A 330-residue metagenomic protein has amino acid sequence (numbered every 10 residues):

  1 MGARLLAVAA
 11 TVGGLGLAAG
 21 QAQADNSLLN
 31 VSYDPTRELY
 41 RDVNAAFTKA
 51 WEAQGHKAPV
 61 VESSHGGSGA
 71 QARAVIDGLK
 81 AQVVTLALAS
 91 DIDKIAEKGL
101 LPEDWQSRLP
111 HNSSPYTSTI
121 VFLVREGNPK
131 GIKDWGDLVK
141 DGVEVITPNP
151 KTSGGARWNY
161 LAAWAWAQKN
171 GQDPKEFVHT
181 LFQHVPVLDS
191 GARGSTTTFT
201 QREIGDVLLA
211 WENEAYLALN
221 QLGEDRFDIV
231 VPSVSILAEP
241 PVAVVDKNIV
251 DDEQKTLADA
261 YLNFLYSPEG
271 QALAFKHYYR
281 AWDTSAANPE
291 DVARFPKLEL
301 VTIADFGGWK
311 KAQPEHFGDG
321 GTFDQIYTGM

Functional and structural regions predicted by a protein language model:
M1-A9, G16: Bacterial N-terminal signal peptides that target proteins for export
A18-Q21: N-terminal signal peptide c-region/cleavage motif recognized by signal peptidases
D25-T152, V292, T328: N-terminal segment of the mature folded domain
V31-Y33, V124-E126, E144-A167, L181-V185 (+1 more regions): Short beta-strand->loop
S114-T119, V178-F182, D189-S190, L222-K255: Periplasmic-binding protein-like
G127-K133, T152, A165-D173, N248-T256: Short helix-loop capping/hinge motifs at secondary-structure junctions, enriched in acidic/polar residues
Q168-S233: Ligand-binding pocket segment of bilobal, Venus flytrap-like solute-binding proteins
I249-M330: Extracellular/periplasmic juxtamembrane helices and adjacent flexible linkers that interface with membrane partners
